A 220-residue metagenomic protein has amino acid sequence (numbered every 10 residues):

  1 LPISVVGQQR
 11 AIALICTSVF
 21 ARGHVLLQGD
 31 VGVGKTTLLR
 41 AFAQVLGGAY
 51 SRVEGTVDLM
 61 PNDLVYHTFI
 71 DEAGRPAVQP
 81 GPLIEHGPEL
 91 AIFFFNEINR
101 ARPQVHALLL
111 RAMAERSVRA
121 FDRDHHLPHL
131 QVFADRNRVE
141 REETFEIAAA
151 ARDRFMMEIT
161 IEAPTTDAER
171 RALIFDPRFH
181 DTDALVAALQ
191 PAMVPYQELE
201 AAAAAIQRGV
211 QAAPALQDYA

Functional and structural regions predicted by a protein language model:
L1-A11, V210: Dynamic helix-loop-helix/coil hinge segments at AAA+ ATPase domain boundaries and subdomain interfaces
A13-T17, D71-F93: Conserved alpha-helical scaffold flanking the Walker A/P-loop in AAA+ ATPase domains
C16-V57: Walker A/P-loop
L27, F94-F95: Hydrophobic anchor at the beta1->P-loop junction of P-loop NTPases
A49-N62, D122-H126: Short beta-strand-centered segment that lines the nucleotide-binding/catalytic pocket of NTP-utilizing
L59-R75: Conserved NTP-binding/hydrolysis module of P-loop NTPases
D71-G74, R100-V105, M113-V194, E200-G209: Canonical AAA+ ATPase core
N96-E97, L108: Walker B catalytic acidic pair
